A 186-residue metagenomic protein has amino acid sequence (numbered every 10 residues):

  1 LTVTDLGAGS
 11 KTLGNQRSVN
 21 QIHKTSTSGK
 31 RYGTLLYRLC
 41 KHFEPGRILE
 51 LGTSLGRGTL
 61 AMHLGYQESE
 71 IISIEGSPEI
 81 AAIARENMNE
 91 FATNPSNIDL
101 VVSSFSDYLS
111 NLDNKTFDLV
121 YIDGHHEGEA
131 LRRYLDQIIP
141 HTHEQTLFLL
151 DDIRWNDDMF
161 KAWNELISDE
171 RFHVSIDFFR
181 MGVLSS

Functional and structural regions predicted by a protein language model:
L1-L119, H126-L149, I153-S185: A short alpha-helical cap/connector motif
